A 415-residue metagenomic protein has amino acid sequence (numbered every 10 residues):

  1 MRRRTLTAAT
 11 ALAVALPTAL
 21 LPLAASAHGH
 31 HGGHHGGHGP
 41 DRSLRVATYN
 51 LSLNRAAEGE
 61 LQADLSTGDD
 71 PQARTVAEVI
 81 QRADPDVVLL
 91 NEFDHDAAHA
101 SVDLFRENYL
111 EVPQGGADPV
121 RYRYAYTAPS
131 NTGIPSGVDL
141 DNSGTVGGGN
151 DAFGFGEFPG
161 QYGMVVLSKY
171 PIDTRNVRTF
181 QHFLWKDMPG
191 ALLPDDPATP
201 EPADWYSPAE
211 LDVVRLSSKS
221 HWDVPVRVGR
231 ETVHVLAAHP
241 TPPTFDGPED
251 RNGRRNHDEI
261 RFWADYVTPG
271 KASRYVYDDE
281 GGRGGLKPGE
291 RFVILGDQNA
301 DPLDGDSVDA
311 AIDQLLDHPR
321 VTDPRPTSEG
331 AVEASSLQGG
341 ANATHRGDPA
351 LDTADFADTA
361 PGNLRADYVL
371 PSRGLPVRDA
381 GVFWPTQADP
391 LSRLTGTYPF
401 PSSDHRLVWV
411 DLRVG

Functional and structural regions predicted by a protein language model:
M1-A27: Secretory targeting and sorting signals
L20-V166, P194-V214, G229-V233, D246-P248 (+7 more regions): N-terminal, active-site-proximal structural segment of metallo-dependent hydrolase catalytic domains
H28, H34, P171-R178, M188-P189 (+3 more regions): Metal-dependent phosphoester-hydrolase catalytic domains
Q81-P85, F93-A98, L104-Q114, S130 (+6 more regions): Sec-exported extracytoplasmic/periplasmic mature domains
G160-K169, D173, K186: Active-site-proximal alpha/beta segments of enzymes that process anionic O-linked groups
V165-S168, W222-V224, L236, Y368-V369: Conserved hydrophobic/aromatic positions in well-ordered beta-strands
D173-V233, A272-Y277: A surface/extracellular/periplasmic glyco- and lipid-processing/surface-interacting theme
E231-R255: Active-site His/acidic residue clusters
